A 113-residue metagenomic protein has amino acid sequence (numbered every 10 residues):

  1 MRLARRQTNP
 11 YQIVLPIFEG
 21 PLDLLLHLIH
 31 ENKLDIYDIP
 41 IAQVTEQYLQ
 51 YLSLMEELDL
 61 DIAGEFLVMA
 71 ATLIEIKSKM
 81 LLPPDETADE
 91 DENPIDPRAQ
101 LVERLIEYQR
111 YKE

Functional and structural regions predicted by a protein language model:
M1-E113: Long, charge-dense, low-complexity tracts
